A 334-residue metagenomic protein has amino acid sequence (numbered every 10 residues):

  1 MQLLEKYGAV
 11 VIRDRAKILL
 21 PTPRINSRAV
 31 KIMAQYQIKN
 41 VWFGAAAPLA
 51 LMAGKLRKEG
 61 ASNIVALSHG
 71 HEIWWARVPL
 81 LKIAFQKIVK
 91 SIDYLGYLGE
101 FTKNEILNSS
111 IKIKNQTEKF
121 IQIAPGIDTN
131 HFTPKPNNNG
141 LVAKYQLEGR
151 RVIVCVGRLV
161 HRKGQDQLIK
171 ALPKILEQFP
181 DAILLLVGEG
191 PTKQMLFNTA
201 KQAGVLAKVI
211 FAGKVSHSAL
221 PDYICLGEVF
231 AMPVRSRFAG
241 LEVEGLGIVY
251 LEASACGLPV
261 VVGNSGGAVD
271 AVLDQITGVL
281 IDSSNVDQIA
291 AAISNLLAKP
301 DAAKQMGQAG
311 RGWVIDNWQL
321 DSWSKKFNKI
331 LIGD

Functional and structural regions predicted by a protein language model:
F43-L49: Short His-centered aromatic/hydrophobic patch
K82, K90-P136, F211-A212: Donor nucleotide-sugar binding/catalytic pocket of nucleotide-sugar-dependent glycosyltransferases
N115, L196-P221, V229: Nucleotide-activated donor-binding/catalytic signature segment of Leloir-type glycosyltransferases, i.e., the conserved
L147-K163, I169-L172: Conserved donor-binding/catalytic core segment of Leloir-type glycosyltransferases
D181, Q288, N295, A302-D316 (+2 more regions): A short, well-ordered alpha-helix in the C-terminal region of glycosyltransferases
C225-V243, L258: Acidic donor-binding loop of glycosyltransferase active sites
F230-A231, Y250, A255, P259-V262 (+1 more regions): Short hydrophobic beta-strand element within catalytic cores of glycosyltransferases and related nucleotide-activated
L273-Q275, V279-V286, N295-D301: Conserved acidic donor-binding segment of nucleotide-sugar-dependent glycosyltransferases
